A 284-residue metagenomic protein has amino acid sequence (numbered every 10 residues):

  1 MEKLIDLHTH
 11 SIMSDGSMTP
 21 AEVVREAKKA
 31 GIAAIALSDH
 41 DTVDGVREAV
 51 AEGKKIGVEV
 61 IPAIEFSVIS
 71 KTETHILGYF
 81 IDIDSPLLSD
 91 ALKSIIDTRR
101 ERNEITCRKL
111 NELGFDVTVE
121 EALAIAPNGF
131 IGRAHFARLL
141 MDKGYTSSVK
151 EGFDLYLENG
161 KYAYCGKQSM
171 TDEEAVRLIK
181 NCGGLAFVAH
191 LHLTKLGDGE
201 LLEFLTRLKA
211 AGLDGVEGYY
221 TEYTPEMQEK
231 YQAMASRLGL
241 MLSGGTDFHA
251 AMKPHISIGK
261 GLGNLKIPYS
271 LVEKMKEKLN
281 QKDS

Functional and structural regions predicted by a protein language model:
M1, E112-G114, G259: Intrinsically disordered, low-complexity regions
M1, K282-S284: Short, low-complexity, intrinsically disordered N-terminal peptides in bacterial proteins
M1-E73, Y156-E158, M170, E174-K253: An N-terminally biased module of ancient metal coordination in phosphate/nucleic-acid-related enzymes
E52-L202, T206, L265-K282: Extended substrate/RNA-proximal surfaces in nucleic-acid metabolism proteins
G78, K253, S257-I258: Short basic, glycine-rich beta-strand/loop surfaces that mediate nucleic-acid
I256-I267: Conserved, well-ordered active-site substructure
